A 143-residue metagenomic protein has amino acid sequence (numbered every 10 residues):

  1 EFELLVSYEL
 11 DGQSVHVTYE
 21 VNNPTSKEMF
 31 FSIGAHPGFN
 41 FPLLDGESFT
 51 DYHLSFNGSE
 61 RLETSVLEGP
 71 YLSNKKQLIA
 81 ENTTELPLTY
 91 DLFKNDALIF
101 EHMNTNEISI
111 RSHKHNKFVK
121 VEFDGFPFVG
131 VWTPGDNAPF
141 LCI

Functional and structural regions predicted by a protein language model:
E1-P37: Acidic, contiguous internal or C-terminal segments within carbohydrate-active enzymes that form a structured patch used
E3-S7, F93-I99, P127: Short small/polar-residue motifs
L4, A35, T50, N106 (+1 more regions): Residues that flank catalytic or metal-binding motifs in active/ligand-binding sites
L4-V6, N106, K117, V129: Residue-level marker for the onset of beta-strands and adjacent loop->beta junctions in well-ordered domains
L5-S7, H16-E20, H53-S55, E107-S109 (+1 more regions): Beta-strand secondary-structure signal
E9-S14, S112-K114, P134-A138: A short, structured loop/turn motif at beta-sheet edges
E28-F30, G38-F123: Active-site/ligand-binding surface loops and adjacent short beta/alpha elements that line catalytic pockets across
K117-I143: Active-site pocket scaffolds in enzymes
